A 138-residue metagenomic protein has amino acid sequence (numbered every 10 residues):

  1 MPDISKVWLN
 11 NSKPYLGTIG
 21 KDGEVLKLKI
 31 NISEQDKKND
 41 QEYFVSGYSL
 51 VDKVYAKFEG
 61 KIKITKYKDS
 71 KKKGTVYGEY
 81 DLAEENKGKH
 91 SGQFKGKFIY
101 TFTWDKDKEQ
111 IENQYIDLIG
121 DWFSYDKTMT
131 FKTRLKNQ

Functional and structural regions predicted by a protein language model:
M1-Q138: Central antiparallel beta-sheet cores of small beta-barrel/beta-sandwich binding domains
